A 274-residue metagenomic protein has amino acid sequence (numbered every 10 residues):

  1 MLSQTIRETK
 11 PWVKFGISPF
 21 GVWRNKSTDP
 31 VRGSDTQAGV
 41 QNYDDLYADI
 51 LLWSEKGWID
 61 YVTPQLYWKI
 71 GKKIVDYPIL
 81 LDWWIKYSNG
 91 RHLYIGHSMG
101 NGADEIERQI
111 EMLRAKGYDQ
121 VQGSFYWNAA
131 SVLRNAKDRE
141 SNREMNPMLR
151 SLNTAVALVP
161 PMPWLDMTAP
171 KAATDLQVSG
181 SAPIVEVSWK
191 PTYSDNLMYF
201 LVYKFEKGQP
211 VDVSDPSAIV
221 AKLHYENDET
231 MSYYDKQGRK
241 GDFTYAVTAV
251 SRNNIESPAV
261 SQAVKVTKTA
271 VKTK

Functional and structural regions predicted by a protein language model:
M1-L46, H92-G102: Aromatic-lined carbohydrate-recognition surfaces of secreted/lumenal glycan-active proteins
Y47-K73, L81, S88-L165: Substrate-binding cleft of secreted/luminal carbohydrate-active enzymes
N128, P191, K204-K207, A249-S251: Residue-level signal for short segments within beta-strands and strand-turn junctions of well-structured beta-sheet
R143-N196, R252-K274: Pro/Thr/Ser/Gly-rich low-complexity, intrinsically disordered linker/stalk tracts
V185, D228-Y234: Short S/T/G- and acidic-enriched coil/turn segments that sit immediately N-terminal to beta-strands in beta-sandwich
T192-D215: Solvent-exposed loop/turn segments flanking beta-strands in beta-repeat/beta-sandwich domains
K222-D228: Short beta-strand segments within Ig-like beta-sandwich modules, predominantly Fibronectin type-III
Y233-E256: Beta-strand-rich modules
